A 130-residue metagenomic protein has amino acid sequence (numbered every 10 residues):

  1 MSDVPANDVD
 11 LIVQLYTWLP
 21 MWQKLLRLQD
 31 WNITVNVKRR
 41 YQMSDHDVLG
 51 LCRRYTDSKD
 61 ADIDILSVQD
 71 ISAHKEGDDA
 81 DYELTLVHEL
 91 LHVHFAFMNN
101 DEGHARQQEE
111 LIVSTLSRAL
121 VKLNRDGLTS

Functional and structural regions predicted by a protein language model:
M1-T56, D70-G77: A metal-dependent hydrolase signature that marks the N-terminal structural subdomain at the beginning of catalytic folds
P20-K24, H92, R118-K122: A generic structural signal for well-ordered alpha-helical segments enriched in polar/charged residues
I33-V35, I63, L86-V87: Hydrophobic beta-strand residues in large extracellular and virion-surface proteins
R40-A80, V93-F97, G103-I112: Active-site scaffold of zinc-dependent metalloenzymes
D81-L90: Short alpha-helical catalytic segment bearing the HExxH-like zincin motif of zinc-dependent metalloproteases
M98-S130: Post-HExxH zinc-binding segment in Zn-dependent metallohydrolases
